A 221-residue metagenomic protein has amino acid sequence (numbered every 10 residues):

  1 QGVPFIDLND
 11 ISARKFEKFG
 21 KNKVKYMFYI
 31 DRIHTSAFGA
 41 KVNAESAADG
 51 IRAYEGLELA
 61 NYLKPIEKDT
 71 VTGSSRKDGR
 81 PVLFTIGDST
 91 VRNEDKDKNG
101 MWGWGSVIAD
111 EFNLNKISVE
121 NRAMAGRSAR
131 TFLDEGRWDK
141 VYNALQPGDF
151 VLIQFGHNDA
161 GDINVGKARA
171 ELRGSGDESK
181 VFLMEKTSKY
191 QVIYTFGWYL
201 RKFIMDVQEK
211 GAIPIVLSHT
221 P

Functional and structural regions predicted by a protein language model:
Q1-A37, K41, S46-G56, A60 (+1 more regions): Alpha-helical cap/lid subdomain in secreted, periplasmic, or secretory-pathway luminal O-acyl-processing enzymes
D7-D10, K64, I86, S106 (+4 more regions): Intrinsically disordered, low-complexity regions enriched in small/polar residues
I30, K98-M101, R130-F132: A short linear-motif detector with a strong N-terminal bias
L63-P65, D69-M124, D139-V151, K167-E178: Serine-esterase "nucleophile elbow" of acetyl-processing enzymes
N93, A129-R130, G161-D162: Glycine/Thr-rich phosphate-binding loops of Rossmann-like dinucleotide-binding domains
M101, D134, I193-G197: A conditional alpha-helix N-cap/helix-loop micro-motif detector
A123-G126, H157-D159: Short glycine-rich, polar/acidic loop-and-turn segments at beta strand-coil junctions
A129-K140: N-terminal post-signal-peptidase region of extra-cytosolic proteins
